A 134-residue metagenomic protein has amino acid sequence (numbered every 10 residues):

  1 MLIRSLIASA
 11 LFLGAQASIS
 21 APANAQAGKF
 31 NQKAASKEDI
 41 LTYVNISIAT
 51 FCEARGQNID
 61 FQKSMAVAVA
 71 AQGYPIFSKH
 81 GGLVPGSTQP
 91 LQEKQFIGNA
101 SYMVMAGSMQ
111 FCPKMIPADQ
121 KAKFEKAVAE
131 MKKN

Functional and structural regions predicted by a protein language model:
M1-S9: Bacterial N-terminal signal peptides that target proteins for export
L13-P22: C-terminal segment of classical bacterial N-terminal signal peptides
I19, I46, M105-A106: Processing junctions and N-termini across compartments
Q26-Q95: Short N-proximal segments of mature Sec-exported proteins
V67-N134: Compact alpha-helical subdomains of small soluble proteins
